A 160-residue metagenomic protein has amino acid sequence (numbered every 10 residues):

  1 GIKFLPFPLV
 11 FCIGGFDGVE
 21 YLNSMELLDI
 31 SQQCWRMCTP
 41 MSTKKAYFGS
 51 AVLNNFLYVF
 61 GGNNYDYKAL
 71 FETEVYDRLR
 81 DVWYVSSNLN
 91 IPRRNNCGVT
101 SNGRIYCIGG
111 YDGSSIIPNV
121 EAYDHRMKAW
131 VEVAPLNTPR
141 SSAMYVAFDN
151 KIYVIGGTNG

Functional and structural regions predicted by a protein language model:
G1-G160: Kelch-like beta-propeller repeat domains
